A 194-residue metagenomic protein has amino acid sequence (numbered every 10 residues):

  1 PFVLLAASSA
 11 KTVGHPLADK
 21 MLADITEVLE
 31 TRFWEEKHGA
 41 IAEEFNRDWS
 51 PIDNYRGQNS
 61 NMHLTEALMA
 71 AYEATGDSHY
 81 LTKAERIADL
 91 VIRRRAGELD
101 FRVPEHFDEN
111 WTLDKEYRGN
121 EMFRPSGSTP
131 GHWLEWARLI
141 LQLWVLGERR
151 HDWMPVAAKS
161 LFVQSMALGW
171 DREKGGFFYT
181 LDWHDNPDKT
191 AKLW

Functional and structural regions predicted by a protein language model:
P1-W194: Glycan-recognition and catalytic cores of secretory/periplasmic carbohydrate-active enzymes
